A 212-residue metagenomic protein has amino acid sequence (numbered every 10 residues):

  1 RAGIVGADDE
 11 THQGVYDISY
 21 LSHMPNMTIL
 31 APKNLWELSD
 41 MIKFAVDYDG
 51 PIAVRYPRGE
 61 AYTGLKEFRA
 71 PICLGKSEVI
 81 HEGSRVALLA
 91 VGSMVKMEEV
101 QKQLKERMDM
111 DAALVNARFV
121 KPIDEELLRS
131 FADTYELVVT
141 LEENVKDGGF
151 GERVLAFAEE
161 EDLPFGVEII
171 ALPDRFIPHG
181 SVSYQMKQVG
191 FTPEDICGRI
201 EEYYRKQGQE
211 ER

Functional and structural regions predicted by a protein language model:
R1-D47, R199, G208: Conserved thiamine diphosphate
I4-G14, D47-R212: Thiamine diphosphate
